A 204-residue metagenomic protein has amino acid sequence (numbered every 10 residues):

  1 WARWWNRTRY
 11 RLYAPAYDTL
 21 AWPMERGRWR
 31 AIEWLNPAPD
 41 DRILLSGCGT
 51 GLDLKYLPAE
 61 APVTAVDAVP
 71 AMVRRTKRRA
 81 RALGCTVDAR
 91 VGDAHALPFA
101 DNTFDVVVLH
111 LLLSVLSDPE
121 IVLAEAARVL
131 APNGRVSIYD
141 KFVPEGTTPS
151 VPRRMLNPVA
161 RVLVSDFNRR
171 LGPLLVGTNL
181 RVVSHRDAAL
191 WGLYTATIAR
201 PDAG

Functional and structural regions predicted by a protein language model:
W1-A38, L52-D53, R75, V151-P158: Conserved class I S-adenosyl-L-methionine
W4-W5, L20-A21, S137-A196: C-terminal alpha-helical "lid/dimerization" subdomain adjacent to the S-adenosyl-L-methionine
R42-A96: Class I SAM-dependent methyltransferase SAM/SAH-binding core
H95-V107: A short acidic, Gly/Pro-enriched loop at the edge of an enzyme's catalytic core that lines a small-molecule cofactor
V106-D118: A short SAM/SAH-binding and catalytic strip from SAM-dependent methyltransferases
E120-P132: A short glycine-rich, Lys/Arg-flanked "PGG" loop and its adjoining helix->strand segment in the class I
A196-G204: C-terminal lobe and adjacent flexible extensions of AdoMet/dcAdoMet transferase-like proteins
